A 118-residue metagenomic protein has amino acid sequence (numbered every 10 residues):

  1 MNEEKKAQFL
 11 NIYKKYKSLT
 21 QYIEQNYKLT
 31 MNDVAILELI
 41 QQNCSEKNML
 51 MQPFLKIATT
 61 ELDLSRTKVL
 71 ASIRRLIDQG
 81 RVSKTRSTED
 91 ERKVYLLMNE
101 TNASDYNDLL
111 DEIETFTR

Functional and structural regions predicted by a protein language model:
M1-Y27, R81: N-terminal leader segment of winged-helix/HTH proteins
Y16-L19, N102-T117: Alpha-helical linker/hinge and terminal dimerization helices associated with HTH transcriptional regulators
Q21-L64: N-terminal helix-turn-helix DNA-binding core of bacterial DNA-binding proteins
M51-R92: Canonical helix-turn-helix DNA-binding module
S87-L110: Short, cationic-aromatic polyanion-contact patches
